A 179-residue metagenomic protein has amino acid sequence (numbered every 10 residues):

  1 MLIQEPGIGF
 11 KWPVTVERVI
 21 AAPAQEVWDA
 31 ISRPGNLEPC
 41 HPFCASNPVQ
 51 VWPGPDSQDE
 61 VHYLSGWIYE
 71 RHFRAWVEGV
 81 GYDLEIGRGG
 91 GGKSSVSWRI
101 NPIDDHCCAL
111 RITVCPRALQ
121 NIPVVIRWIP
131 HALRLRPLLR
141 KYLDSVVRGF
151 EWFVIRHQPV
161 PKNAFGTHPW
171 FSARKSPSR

Functional and structural regions predicted by a protein language model:
M1, E5-V14, N47, D56 (+4 more regions): Membrane-targeting and insertion segments and their boundary/processing signals
M1-P53, W170-R179: Hydrophobic ligand-binding cavity/cleft-lining segments
E17-A21, H72, R99: Generic structural detector for well-ordered beta-strands
W28-I31, L37-C40, R71, L84 (+3 more regions): Broad hydrophobic/π-residue packing in well-ordered secondary structure
E38-P39, P48-S95, D105-A109, D144-V160 (+1 more regions): Glycine-rich portal/gate segments that line the openings of hydrophobic small-molecule binding cavities
R88-S145, W152, P161-N163: Beta-strand/loop substructures that line and gate deep hydrophobic ligand-binding cavities in soluble
